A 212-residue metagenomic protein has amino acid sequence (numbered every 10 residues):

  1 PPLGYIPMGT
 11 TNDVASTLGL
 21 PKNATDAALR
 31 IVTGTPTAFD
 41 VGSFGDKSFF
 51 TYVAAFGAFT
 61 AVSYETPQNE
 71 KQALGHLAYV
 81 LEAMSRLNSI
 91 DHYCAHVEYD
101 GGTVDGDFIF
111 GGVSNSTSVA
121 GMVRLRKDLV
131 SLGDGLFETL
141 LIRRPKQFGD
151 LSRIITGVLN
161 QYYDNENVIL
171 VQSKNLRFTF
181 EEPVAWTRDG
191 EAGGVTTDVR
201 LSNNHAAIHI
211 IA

Functional and structural regions predicted by a protein language model:
P1-V113: Catalytic core of DAGKc-family lipid kinases
S16-L18, R124-L125, R153: Short amphipathic alpha-helical segments
A55, G112-D128, A192: Glycine-rich phosphate/pyrophosphate-binding beta-alpha loops
F59-V62, D105-D107, S118-M122, Q147-D150: Short acidic/glycine-rich loop or secondary-structure boundary segments that cap or lie
E70-L77, L125-Q147: Gly/Ser/Thr-rich active-site loops/lids in small-molecule metabolic enzymes that frequently grip phosphoryl groups
L87-S89, G133, L170: A short catalytic or substrate-binding loop motif that flags glycine-/basic-rich loops and adjacent residues that bind
Y99-D100, D105, S131, L141-A212: ATP/nucleoside-binding phosphotransfer catalytic cores, i.e., glycine-rich phosphate-binding loops
